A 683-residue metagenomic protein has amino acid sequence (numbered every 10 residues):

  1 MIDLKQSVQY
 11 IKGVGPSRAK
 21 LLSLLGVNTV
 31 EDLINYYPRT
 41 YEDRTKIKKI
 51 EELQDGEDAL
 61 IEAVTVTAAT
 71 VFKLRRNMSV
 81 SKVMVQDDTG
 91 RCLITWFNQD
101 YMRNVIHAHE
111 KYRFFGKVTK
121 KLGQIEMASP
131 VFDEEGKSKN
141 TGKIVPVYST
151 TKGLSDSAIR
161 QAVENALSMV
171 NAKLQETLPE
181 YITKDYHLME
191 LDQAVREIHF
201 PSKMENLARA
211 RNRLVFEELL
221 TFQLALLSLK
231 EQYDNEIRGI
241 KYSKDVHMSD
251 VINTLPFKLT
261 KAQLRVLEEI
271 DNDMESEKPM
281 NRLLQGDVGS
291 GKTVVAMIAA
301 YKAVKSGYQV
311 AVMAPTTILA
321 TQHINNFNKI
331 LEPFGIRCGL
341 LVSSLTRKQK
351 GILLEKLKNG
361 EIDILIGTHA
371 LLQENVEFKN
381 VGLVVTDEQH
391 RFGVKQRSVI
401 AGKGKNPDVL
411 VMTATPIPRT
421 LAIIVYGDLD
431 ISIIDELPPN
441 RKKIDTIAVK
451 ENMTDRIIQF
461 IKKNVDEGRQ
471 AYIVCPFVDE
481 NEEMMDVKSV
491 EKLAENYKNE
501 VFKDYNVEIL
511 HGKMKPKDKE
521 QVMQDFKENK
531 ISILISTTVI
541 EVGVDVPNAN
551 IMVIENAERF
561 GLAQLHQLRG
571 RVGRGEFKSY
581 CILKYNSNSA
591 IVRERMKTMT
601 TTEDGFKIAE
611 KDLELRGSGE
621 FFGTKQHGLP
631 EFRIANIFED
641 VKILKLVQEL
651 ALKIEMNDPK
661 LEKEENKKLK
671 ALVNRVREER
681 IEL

Functional and structural regions predicted by a protein language model:
M1-Y10, T221-F222, Q232: Long, highly charged, low-complexity intrinsically disordered interaction regions that mediate electrostatic DNA/RNA
Y36-V66: OB-fold nucleic-acid-binding modules
V71-T254: Upstream accessory/linker segments immediately N-terminal to the RecA-like ATPase cores of bacterial MutS and a subset
E236-R238, R265-E268, N281-K597, K660: Inter-lobe coupling/hinge segments of SF2-like helicase ATPases
F257-L267: N-terminal pre-Walker A segment at the start of P-loop NTPase domains
N272-P279: Phosphate-binding P-loop
Q524-I533, I540-P547, M552-E555, G570 (+3 more regions): Accessory helical-bundle/CTD segments and flexible terminal tails appended to RecA-like ATPase motors
